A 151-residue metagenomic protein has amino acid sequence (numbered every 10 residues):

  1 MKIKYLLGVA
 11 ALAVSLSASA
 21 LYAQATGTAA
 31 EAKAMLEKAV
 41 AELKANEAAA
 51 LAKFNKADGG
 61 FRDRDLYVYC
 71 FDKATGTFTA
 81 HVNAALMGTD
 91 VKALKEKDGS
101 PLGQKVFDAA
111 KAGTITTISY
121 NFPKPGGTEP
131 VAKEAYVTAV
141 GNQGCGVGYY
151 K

Functional and structural regions predicted by a protein language model:
K2-K151: N-terminal membrane-sensor/transducer module of prokaryotic signaling receptors
